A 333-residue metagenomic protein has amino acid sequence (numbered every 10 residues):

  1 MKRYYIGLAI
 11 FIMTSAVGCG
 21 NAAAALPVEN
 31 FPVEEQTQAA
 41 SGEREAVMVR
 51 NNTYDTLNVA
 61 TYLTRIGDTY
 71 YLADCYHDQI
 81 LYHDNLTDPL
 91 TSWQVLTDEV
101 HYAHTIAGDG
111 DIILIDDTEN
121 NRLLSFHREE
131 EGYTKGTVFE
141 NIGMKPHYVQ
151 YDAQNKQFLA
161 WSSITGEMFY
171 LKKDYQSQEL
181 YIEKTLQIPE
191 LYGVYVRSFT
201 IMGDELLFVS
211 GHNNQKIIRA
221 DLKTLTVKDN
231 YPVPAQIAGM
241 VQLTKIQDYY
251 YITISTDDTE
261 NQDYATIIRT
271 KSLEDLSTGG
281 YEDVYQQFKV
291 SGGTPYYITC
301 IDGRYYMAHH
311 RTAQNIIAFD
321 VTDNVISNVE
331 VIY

Functional and structural regions predicted by a protein language model:
A25-N58: A short helix->beta-strand "capping" segment at the edge of beta-propeller domains
V47-D78: Beta-strand-rich domains and repeat architectures in extracellular enzymes and scaffolds, especially beta-propellers
N51-T56, Q94-E99, V138-G143, T185-Y192 (+3 more regions): Surface loop/turn motifs at the tips and blade-to-blade linkers of beta-strand repeat domains
N58-Y62, H101-G108, M144-D152, E190-M202 (+2 more regions): Repeated scaffold domains used in trafficking and secretory/extracellular systems, primarily beta-propellers
L72-Y76, I115-E119, A160-T165, F208-N213 (+2 more regions): Conserved beta-strand positions in repeat-built beta-propeller and related beta-rich domains
Q79-Y82, N121-F126, T165-K172, N213-A220 (+2 more regions): Structural motif
D84-D88, H127-E131, K172-S177, D221-L225 (+2 more regions): Short loop/turn segments that connect beta-strands within beta-propeller blades
S291-Y333: Blade-level signature of beta-propeller repeat domains, shared across WD40, Kelch, NHL, RCC1 and BNR/Asp-box propellers
